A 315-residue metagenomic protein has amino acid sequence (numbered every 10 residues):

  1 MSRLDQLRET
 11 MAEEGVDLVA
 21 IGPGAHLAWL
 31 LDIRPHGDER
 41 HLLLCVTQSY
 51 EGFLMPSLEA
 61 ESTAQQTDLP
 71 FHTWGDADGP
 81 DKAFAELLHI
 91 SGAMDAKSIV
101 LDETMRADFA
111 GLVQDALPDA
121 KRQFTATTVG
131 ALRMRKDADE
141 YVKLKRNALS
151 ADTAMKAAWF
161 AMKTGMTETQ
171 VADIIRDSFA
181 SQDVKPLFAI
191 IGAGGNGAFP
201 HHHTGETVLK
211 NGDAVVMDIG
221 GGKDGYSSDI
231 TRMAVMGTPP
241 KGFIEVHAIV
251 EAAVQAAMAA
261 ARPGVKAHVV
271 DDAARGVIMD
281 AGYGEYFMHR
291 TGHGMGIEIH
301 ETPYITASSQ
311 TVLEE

Functional and structural regions predicted by a protein language model:
M1-E315: Active-site neighborhoods and metal-handling regions in enzymes and metal-associated proteins
